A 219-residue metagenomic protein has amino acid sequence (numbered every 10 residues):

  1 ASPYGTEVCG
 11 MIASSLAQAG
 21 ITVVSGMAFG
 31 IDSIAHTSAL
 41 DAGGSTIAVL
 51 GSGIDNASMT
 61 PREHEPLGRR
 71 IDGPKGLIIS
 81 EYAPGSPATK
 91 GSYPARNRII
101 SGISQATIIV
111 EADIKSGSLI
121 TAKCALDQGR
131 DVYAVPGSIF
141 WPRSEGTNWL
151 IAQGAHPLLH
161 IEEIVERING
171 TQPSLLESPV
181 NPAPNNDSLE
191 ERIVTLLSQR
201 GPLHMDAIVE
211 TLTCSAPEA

Functional and structural regions predicted by a protein language model:
A1-A219: Glycine-biased, small-residue-rich flexible motifs in mid-sequence functional cores and linkers
